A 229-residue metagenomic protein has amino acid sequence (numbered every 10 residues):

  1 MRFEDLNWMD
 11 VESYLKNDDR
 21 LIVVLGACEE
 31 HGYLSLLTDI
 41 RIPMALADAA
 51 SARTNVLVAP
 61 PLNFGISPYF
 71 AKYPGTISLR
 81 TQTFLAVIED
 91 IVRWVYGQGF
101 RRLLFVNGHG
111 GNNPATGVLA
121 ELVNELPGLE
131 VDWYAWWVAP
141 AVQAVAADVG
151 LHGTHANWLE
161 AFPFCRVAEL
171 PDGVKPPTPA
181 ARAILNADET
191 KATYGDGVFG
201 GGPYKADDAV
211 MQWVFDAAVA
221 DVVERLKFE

Functional and structural regions predicted by a protein language model:
M1-Q82, A86-L104, G110-E229: Extended, histidine- and acidic-residue-enriched regions that form the cofactor-binding/catalytic faces
